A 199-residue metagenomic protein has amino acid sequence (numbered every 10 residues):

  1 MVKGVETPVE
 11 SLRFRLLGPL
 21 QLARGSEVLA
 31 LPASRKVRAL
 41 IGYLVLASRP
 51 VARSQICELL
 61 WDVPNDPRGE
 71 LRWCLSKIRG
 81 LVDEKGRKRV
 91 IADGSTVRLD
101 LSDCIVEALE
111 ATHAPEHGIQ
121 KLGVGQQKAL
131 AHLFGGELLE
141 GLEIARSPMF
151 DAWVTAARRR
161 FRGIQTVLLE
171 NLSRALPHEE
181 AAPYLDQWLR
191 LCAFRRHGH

Functional and structural regions predicted by a protein language model:
M1, R53, Y184: Key residue(s) within conserved catalytic/signature motifs
V2-R15, W73-S102: DNA-binding patch around the recognition helix
E6-P8, L29-A30, R35-V37, G42 (+4 more regions): Intrinsically disordered, charged and Pro/Gly-enriched terminal/linker segments that flank large helical-solenoid
L16-L29: Short, Lys/Arg-enriched N-terminal segment that forms or immediately precedes the first helix of a structured domain
L22, K36-I41, I56, L71-K85 (+1 more regions): DNA major-groove recognition helices of helix-turn-helix
Y43-Q55: Short capping segments at the starts of secondary-structure elements
A52-E58, R72, D93-S95: Conserved RNAP core-binding helix
